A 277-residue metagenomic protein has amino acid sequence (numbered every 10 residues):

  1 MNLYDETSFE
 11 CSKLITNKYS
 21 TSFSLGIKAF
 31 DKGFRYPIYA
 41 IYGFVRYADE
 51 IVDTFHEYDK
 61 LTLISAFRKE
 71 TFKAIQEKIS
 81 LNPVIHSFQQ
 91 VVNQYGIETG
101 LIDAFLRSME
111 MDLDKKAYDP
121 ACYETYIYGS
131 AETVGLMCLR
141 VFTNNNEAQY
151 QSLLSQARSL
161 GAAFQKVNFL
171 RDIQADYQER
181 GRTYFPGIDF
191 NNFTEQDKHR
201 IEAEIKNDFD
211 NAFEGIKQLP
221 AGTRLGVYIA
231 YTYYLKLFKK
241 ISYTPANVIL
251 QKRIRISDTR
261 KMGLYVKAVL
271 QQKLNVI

Functional and structural regions predicted by a protein language model:
M1-K166, L170-I277: Catalytic cores of Mg2+-dependent Asp-rich isoprenoid enzymes
